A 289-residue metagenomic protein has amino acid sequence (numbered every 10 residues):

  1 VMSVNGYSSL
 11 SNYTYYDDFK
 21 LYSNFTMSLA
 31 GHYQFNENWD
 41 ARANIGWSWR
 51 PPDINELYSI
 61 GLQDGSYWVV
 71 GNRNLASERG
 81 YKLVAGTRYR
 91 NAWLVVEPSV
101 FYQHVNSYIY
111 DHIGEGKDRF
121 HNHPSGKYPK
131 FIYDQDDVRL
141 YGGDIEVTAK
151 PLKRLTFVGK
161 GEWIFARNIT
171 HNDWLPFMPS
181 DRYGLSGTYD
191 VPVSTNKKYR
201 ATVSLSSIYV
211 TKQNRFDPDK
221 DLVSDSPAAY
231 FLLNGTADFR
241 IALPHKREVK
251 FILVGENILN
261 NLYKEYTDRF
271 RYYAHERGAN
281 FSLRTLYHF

Functional and structural regions predicted by a protein language model:
V1, G31, A43-W47, E56 (+5 more regions): Transmembrane beta-barrel strands of outer-membrane/channel proteins
V1-Y16, Y22-A30, K150, R154-W163: Surface-exposed extracellular loop regions of Gram-negative outer-membrane beta-barrel proteins
L10-D18, W68-R73, Y128-Y133, N168-L175 (+2 more regions): Extracellular loop and loop/strand-boundary signature of outer-membrane beta-barrel proteins
Y15-A30, Q34, D40, W47-V105 (+2 more regions): Outer-membrane beta-barrel signature, preferentially recognizing the C-terminal barrel domain of Gram-negative
L29-Y33, A85-Y89, V100, G143-A149 (+6 more regions): Residues on the lipid-exposed face of transmembrane beta-strands in outer-membrane beta-barrel proteins
N38, W93, R154, P192-A201 (+1 more regions): Short loop/turn motifs that connect adjacent beta-strands in outer-membrane beta-barrel proteins
W49-R50, H104-N106, Y209-F216, F239-F289: C-terminal beta-signal and adjacent terminal beta-strands/loops of Gram-negative outer-membrane beta-barrel proteins
F101-V105, H123-N214: Gram-negative outer-membrane beta-barrel transporters
